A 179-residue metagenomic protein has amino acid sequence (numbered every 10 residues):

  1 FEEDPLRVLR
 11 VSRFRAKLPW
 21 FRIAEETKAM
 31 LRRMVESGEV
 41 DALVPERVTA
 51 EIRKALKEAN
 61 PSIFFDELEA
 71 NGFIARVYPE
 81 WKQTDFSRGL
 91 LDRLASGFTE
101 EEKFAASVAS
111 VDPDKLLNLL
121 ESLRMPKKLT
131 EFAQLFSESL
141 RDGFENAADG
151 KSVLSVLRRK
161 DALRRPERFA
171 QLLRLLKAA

Functional and structural regions predicted by a protein language model:
F1-R124: Glycine- and charge-enriched loop/helix tracts that form the active or gating conduit in phosphate/cation-handling
E80-A179: C-terminal subdomains that position terminal phosphate/3'-OH groups for nucleotidyl transfer/ligation, primarily on
